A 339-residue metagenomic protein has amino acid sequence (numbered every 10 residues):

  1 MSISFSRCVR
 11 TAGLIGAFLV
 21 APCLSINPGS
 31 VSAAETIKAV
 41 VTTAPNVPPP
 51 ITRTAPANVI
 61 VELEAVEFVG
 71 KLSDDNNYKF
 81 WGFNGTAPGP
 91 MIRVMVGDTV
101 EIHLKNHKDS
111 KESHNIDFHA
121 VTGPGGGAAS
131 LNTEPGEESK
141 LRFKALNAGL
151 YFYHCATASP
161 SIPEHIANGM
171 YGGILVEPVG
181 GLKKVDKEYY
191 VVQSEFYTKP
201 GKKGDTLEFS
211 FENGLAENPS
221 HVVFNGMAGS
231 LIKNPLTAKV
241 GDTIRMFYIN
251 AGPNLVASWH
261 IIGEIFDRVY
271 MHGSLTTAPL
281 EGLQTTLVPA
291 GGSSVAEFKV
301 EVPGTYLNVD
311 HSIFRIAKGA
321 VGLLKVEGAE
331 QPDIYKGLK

Functional and structural regions predicted by a protein language model:
S2-I15: Bacterial N-terminal signal peptides that target proteins for export
S2-S4, C23, P28-S30: Intrinsically disordered, low-complexity segments
A12-N27: Bacterial N-terminal signal peptides
G29-K339: Copper-binding active sites and cupredoxin-like electron-transfer domains, recognizing His/Cys-rich ligand loops
